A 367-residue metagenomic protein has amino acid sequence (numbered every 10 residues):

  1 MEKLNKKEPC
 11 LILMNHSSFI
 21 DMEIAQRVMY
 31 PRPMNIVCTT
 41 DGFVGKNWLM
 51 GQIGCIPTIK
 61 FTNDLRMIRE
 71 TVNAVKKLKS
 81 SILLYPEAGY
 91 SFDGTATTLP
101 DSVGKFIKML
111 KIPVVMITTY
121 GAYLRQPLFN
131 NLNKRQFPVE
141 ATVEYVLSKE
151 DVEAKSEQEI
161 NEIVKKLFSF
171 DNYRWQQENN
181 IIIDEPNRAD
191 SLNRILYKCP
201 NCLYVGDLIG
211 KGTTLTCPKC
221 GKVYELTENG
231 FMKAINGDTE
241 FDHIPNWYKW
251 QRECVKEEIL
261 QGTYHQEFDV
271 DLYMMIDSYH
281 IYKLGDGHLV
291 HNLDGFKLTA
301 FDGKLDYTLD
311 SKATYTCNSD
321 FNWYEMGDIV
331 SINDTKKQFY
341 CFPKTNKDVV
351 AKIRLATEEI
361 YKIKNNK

Functional and structural regions predicted by a protein language model:
M1-I163, E178-N180, P186, N201-C202 (+5 more regions): Soluble catalytic domains of membrane acyltransferases
P33, T214, G221-V223, L293-K297 (+1 more regions): Structural motif
I117-T119, D207-I209, Y224, D286-D294: Broad, structure-driven detector of short, well-ordered beta-strand segments within folded domains
K165, N172-Y197: ATP/pyrophosphate-binding catalytic subdomain of soluble kinases
P186-D238: Cys/His-rich short segments
A234-H288: Anionic N-terminal interaction surfaces
M274-D328, F342: Phosphoinositide-binding peripheral membrane targeting modules
K312-K367: Acidic, Ser/Thr- and proline-rich intrinsically disordered linker/docking segments of eukaryotic scaffolds
